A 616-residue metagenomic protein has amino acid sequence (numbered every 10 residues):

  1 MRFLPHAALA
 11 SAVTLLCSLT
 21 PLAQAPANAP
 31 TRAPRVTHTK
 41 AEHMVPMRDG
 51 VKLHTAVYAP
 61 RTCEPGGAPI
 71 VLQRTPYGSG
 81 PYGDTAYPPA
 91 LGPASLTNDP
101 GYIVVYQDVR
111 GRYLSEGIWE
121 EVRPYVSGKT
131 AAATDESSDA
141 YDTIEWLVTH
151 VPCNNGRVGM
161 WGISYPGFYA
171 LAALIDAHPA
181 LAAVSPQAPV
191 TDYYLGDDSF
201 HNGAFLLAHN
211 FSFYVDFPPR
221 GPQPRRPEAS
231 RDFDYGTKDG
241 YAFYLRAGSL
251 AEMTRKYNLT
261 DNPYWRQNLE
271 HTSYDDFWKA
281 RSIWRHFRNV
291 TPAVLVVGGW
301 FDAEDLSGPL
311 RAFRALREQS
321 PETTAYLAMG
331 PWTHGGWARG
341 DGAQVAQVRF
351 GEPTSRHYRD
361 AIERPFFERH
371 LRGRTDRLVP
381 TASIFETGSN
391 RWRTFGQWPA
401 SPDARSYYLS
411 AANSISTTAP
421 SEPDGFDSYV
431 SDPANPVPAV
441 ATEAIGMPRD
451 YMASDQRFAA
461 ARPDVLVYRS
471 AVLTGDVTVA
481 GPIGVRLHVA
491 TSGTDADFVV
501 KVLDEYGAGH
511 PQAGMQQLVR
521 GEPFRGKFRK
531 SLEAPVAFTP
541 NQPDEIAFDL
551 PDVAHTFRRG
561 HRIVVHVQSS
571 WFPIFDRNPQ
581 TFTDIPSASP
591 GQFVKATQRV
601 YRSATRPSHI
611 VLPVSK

Functional and structural regions predicted by a protein language model:
N28-G66, R469-G475, H488: N-terminal cap/lid segment of alpha/beta-hydrolase-fold proteins
R61-T149, D198-S199, F205, R339-F350 (+7 more regions): Cap/lid segment of the alpha/beta-hydrolase catalytic domain
G80, Y87-A90, D99, E121-S137 (+1 more regions): Accessory cap/linker subdomain of secreted extracellular hydrolases
P152-S164: Alpha/beta-hydrolase fold nucleophile elbow
G162-A172: Glycine-rich nucleophile elbow surrounding the catalytic serine of serine-hydrolase chemistry
D234-A251, W337, G342-K616: C-terminal, loop-rich substrate-recognition/catalytic regions characterized by aromatic stacking residues
V290, V296-G298: Short beta-strand/loop motif that positions the catalytic acidic residue of the alpha/beta-hydrolase fold
S307-A325: Active-site-adjacent alpha-helix of alpha/beta-hydrolase-fold enzymes
